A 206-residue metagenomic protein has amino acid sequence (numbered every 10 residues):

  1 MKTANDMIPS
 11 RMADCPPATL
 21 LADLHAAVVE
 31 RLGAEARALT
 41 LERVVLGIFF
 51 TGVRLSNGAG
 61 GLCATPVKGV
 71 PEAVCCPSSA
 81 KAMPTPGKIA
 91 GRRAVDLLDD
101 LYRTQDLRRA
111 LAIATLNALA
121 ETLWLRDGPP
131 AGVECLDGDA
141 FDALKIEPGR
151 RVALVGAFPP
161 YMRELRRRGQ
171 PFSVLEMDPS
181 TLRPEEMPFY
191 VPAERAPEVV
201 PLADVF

Functional and structural regions predicted by a protein language model:
K2-R167: Electropositive, gly/pro-rich neighborhoods at or near active sites that engage anionic ligands
R151, D204-V205: Structural motif
P159-A203: Conserved nucleotide-cofactor-binding alpha/beta core module
